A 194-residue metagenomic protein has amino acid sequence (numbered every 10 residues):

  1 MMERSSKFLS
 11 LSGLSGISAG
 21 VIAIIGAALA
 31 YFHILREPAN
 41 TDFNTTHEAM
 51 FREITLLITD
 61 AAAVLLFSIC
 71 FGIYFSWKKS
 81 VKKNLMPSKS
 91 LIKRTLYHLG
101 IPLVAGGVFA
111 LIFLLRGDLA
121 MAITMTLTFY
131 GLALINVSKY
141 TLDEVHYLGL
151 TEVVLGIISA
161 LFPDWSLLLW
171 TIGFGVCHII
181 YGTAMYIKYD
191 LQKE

Functional and structural regions predicted by a protein language model:
M1-S5, E194: Intrinsic disorder in cytosolic terminal tails and internal cytosolic loops of multi-pass membrane transporters
R4-L11, S15, E53, P87-L91 (+3 more regions): Membrane-interfacial loop-to-transmembrane-helix junctions in polytopic alpha-helical membrane proteins
S6-L103: Selected alpha-helical membrane-embedding segments in polytopic membrane proteins
S12-I22, D60-L65, L99, I123-T126 (+5 more regions): Hydrophobic alpha-helical transmembrane segments of polytopic
A23-A30, L65-I69, L103-G107, L127-Y130 (+4 more regions): Helical transmembrane-bundle signal
Y31, L35-D42, W77-N84, L114-D118 (+3 more regions): Transmembrane helix-loop junctions in multipass membrane proteins, especially transporters and channels
N84-V145: Membrane-proximal helix-loop-helix units in multi-pass membrane proteins
Y130-E194: Terminal transmembrane helical module of multi-pass membrane proteins
